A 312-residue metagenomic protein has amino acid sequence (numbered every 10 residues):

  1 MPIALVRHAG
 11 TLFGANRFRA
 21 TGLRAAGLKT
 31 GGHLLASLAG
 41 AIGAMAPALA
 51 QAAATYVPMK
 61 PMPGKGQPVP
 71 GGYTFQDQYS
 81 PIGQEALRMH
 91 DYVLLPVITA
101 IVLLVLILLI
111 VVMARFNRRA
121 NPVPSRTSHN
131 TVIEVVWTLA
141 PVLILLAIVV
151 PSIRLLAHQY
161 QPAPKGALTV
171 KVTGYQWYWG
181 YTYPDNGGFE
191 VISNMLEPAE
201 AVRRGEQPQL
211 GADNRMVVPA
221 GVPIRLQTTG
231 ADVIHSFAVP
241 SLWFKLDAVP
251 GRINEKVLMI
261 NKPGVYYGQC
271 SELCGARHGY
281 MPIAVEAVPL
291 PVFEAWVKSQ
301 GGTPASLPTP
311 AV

Functional and structural regions predicted by a protein language model:
M1-A54: N-terminal secretory/membrane targeting signals
G27-A39, D91-L95, E134-T138: Alpha-helical transmembrane segments and their helix-start/interface "positive-inside/aromatic belt" motifs in integral
A52-V93, R115-V312: Non-transmembrane, membrane-proximal soluble domains of secreted or membrane proteins
I98: Active-site-proximal cofactor/substrate-binding loop regions of enzyme domains
V102-F116: Alpha-helical transmembrane segments
